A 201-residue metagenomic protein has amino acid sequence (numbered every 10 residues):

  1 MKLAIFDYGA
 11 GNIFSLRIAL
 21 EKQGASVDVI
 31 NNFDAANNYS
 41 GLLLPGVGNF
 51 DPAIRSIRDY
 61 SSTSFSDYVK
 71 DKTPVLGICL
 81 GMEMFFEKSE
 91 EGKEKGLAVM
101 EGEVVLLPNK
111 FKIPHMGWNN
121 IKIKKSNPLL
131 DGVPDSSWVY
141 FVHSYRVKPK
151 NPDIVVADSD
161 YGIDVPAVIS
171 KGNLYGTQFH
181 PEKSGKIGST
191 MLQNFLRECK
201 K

Functional and structural regions predicted by a protein language model:
M1-A4: Extreme N-terminal starter segment of soluble prokaryotic enzymes
V27-N38: Short acidic low-complexity segments
G48-G117: Cysteine-nucleophile active-site neighborhood
K88-I163: Pocket-forming structural segment of enzyme catalytic cores
S136, S170-L174: Beta-strand-turn-beta hairpins that frame and shape the catalytic cleft of phosphate-ester-processing enzymes
I163-K171: Short, surface-exposed beta-strand/loop micro-motifs that present aromatic residues
T177-K201: Acyltransferase
